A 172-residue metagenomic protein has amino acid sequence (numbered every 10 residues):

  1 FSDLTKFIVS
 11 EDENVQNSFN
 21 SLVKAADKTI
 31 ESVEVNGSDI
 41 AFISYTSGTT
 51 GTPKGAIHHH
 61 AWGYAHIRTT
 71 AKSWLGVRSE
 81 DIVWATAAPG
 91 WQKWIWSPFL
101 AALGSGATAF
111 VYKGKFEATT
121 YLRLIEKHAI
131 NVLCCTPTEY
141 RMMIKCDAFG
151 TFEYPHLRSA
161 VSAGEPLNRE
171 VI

Functional and structural regions predicted by a protein language model:
F1-G37: ANL superfamily adenylate-forming
F1-T5, A107, P155-R158: A short helix->loop->beta-strand "cap" motif at the edges of active sites that frequently abuts
E11-E13, A87, G114-F116, I130-I172: Adenylate-forming
S38-D39, R78-I82, P155-H156: Short acidic capping loops at alpha-helix termini that bridge into adjacent secondary structure
I40, T46-T49, V83, I125 (+2 more regions): Conserved S/T- and glycine-rich ATP-binding loop of Class I adenylate-forming
A41-R68: Conserved AMP-binding A3 loop
T49, G106, G164: Conserved G/P- and acidic residue-centered "switch" motifs that form tight phosphate/ATP-binding loops in soluble
Y64-A85, P89-V132, K145-C146: Conserved AMP-binding/adenylation subdomain of ANL enzymes
